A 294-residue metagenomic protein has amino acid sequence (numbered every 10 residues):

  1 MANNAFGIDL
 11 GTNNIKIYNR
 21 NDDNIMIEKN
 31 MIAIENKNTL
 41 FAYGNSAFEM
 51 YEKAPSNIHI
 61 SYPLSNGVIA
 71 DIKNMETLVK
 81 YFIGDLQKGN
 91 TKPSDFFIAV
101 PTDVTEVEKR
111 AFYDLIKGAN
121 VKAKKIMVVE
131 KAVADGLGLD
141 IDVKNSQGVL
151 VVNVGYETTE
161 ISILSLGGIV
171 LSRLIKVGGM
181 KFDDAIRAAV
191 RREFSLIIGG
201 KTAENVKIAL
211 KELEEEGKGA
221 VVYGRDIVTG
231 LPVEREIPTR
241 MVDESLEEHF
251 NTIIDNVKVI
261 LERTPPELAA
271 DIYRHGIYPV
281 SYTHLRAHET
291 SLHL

Functional and structural regions predicted by a protein language model:
M1-Y156, L164-I277, L285-R286, S291: Nucleotide/phosphate-binding catalytic cleft detector across ATP-hydrolyzing and phosphate-transferring enzymes
L294: Cytosolic catalytic cores of cyclic-nucleotide second-messenger enzymes
